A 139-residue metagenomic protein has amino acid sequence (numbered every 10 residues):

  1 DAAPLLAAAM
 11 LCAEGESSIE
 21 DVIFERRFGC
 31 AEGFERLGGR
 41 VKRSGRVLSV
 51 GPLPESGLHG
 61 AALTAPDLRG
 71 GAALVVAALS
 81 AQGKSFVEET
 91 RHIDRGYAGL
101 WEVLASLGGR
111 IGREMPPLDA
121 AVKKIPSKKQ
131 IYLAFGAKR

Functional and structural regions predicted by a protein language model:
D1-R139: Short, structured segments at the rim of ligand-binding sites
